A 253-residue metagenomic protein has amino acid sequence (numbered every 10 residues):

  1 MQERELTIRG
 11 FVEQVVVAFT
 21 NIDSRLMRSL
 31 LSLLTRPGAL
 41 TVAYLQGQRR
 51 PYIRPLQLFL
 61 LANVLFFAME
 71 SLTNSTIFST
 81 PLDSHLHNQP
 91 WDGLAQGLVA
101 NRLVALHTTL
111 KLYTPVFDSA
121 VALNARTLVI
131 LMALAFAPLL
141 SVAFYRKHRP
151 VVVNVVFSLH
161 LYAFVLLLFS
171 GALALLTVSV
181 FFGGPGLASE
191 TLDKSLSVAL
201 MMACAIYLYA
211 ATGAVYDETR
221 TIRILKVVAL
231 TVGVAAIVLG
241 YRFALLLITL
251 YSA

Functional and structural regions predicted by a protein language model:
M1-A253: Membrane-proximal intrinsically disordered regions of secretory-pathway and membrane-system proteins
